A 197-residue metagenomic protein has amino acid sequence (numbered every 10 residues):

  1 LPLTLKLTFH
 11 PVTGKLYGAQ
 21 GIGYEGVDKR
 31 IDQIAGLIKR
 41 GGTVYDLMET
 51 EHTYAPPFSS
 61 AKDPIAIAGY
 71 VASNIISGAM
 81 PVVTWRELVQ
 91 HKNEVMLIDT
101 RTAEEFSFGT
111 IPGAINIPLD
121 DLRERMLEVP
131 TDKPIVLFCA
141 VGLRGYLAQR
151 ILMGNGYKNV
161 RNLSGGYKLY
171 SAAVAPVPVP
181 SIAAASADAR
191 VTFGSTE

Functional and structural regions predicted by a protein language model:
L1-G78: Flexible, glycine-rich terminal cap/loop adjacent to redox cofactors in electron-transfer oxidoreductases
Y45-R86, Q90-M96, A103-V136, A140-E197: Rhodanese-like catalytic fold shared by cysteine-dependent sulfurtransferases and DSP/PTP-type phosphatases
